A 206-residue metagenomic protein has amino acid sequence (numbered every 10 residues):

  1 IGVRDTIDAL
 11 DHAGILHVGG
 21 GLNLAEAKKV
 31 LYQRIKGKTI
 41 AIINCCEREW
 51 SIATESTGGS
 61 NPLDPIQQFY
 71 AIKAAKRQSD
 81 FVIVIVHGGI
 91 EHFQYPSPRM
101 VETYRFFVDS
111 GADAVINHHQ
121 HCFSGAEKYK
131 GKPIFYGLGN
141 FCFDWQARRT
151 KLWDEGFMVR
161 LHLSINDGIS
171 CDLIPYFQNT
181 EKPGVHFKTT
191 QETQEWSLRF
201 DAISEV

Functional and structural regions predicted by a protein language model:
I1-V206: Acidic, metal/ion-coordinating pockets
